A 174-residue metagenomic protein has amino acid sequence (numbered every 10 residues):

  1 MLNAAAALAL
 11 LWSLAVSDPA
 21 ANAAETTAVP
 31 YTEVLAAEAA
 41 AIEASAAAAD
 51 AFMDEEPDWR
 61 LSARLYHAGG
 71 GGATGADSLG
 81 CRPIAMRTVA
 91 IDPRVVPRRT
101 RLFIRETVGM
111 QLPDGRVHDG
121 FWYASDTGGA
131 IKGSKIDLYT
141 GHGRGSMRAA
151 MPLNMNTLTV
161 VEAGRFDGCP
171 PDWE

Functional and structural regions predicted by a protein language model:
M1-P19: Sec-dependent N-terminal signal peptides
W12, D18-E174: Solvent-exposed, well-ordered loop and adjacent helix/strand elements within mature globular domains that form
